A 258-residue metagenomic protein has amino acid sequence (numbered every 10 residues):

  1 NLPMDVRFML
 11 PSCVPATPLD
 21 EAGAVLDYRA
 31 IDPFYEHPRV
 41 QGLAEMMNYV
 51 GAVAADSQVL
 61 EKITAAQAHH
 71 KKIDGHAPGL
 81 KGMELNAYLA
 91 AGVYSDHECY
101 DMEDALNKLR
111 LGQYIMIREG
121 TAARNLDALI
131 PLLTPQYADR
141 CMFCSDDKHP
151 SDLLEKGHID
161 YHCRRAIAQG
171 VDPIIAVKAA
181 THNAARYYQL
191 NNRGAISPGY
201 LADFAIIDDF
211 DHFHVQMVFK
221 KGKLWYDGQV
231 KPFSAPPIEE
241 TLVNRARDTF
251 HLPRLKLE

Functional and structural regions predicted by a protein language model:
N1-K72, Q136: Divalent-metal coordination cores built from histidine and acidic residues
D5-R7, V40-G42, K72-D74, Y94-S95 (+2 more regions): Structural preference for beta-strand elements that scaffold enzyme active sites
Y28-G42, Y88-N107, A138-M142, V171-D172: Structural recognition of alpha->loop->beta junctions
E45-M102, E119, A123: Divalent metal-binding pocket/active-site signature
A55, G82-L89, L111, N125-A138 (+2 more regions): Histidine/acidic-residue-rich catalytic or RNA/ligand-binding cores of hydrolases and nuclease-related proteins
H76, H97-E98, M116-A122, Y137-G157: Short acidic/histidine-rich active-site segments
L154-G170, I174-E258: Active-site microenvironment of metallo-dependent hydrolases
